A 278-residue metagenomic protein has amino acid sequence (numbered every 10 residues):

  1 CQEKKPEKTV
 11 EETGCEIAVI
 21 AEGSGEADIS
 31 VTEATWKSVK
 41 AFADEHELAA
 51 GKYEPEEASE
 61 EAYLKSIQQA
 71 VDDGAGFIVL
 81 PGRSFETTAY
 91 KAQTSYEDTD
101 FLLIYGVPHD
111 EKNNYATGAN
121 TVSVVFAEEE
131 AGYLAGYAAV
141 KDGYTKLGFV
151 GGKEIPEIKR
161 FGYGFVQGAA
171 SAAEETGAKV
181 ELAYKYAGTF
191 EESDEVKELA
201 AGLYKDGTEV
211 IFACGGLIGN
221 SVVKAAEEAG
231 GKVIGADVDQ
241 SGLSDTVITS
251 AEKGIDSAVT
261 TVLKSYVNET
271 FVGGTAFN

Functional and structural regions predicted by a protein language model:
K4-N278: A residue-level marker of the well-folded mature domains of exported/periplasmic proteins
